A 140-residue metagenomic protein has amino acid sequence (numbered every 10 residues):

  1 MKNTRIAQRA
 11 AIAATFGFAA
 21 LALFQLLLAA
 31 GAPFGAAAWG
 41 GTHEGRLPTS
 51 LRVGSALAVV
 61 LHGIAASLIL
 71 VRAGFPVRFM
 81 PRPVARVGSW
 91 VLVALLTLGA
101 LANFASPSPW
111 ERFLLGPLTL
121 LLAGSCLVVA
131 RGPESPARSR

Functional and structural regions predicted by a protein language model:
K2-A11, A29-G54, A73-P76: Interfacial loop at the N-terminal end of multi-pass membrane proteins
A11-L27, L115: Alpha-helical transmembrane segments of integral membrane proteins, especially early/N-terminal helices
L21-A32, H62-I69, A102-P107: C-terminal TM-helix exit segments that contain a strictly Trp-centered aromatic cap at the helix terminus
T49-V60, E111-L121: Membrane-interface loop-to-helix entry segments
A58-A66, L96-T97: Core segments of transmembrane alpha-helices that mediate helix-helix packing or line hydrophobic substrate/ligand
L68-A102: Mid-chain, well-packed structural core segment of small domains
L98-L115: Membrane-helix boundary connector in multi-pass membrane proteins
L122-R140: Membrane-water interface at the C-terminal end of transmembrane alpha helices
